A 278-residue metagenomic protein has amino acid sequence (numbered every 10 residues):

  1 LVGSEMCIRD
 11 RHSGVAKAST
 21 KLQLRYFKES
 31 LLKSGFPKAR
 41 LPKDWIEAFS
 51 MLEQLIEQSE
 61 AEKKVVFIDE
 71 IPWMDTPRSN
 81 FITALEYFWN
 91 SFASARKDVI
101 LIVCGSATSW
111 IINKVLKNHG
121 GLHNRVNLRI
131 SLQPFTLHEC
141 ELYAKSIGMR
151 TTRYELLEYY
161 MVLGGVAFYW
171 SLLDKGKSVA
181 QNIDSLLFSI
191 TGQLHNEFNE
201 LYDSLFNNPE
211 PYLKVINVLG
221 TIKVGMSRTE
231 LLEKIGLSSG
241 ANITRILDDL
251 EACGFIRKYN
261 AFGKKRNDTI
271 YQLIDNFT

Functional and structural regions predicted by a protein language model:
L1-I8: Short, small-residue-biased leader/transition segments that mark boundaries at the very start of proteins
D10-A39, M51-Q54: Conserved NTP-binding/hydrolysis module of P-loop NTPases
I46-S59: Conserved alpha-helical scaffold flanking the Walker A/P-loop in AAA+ ATPase domains
I56-L85: Conserved P-loop NTPase "ATPase switch" module shared by AAA+ and STAND
W73-P77, F81, Y87-H119: Sensor-1/coupling segment of RecA-like P-loop NTPase cores
N127-E155: Conserved small helical "lid"/interfacial subdomain of P-loop NTPases
L156, M161-L172: The conserved phosphate-sensing helix
Y169, L173-T278: Accessory nucleic acid-recognition modules appended to NTPase machines
